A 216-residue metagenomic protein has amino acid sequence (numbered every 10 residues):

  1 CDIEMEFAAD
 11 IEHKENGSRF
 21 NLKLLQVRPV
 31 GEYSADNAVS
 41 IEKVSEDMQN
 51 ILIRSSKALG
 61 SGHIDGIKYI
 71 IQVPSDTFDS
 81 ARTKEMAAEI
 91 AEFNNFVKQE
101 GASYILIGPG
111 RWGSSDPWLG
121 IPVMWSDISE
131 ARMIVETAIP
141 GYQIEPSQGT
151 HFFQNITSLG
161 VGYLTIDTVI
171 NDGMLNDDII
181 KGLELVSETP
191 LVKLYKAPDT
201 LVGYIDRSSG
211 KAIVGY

Functional and structural regions predicted by a protein language model:
C1-Y216: Conserved divalent-metal-coordinating catalytic cores that perform phosphate/pyrophosphate/nucleotidyl transfer
